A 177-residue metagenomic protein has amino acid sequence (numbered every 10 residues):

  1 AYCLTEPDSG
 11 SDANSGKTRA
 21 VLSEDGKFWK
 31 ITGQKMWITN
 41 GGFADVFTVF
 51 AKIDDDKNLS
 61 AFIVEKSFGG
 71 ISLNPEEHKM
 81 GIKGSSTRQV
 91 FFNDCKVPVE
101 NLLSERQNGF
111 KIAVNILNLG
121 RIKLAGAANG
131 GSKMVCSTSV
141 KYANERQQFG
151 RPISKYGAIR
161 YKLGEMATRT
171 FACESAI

Functional and structural regions predicted by a protein language model:
A1-T5: A short, Trp-centered hydrophobic/proline-enriched beta-strand micro-motif
D8-S11, W37-N40, K52-I53, K79-S86: Short Gly/Pro-enriched turn/cap motifs at secondary-structure boundaries
S9-D12, I38-T39, G70-I71, V99 (+1 more regions): Flexible loop/turn segments at secondary-structure boundaries
A13-S15, G42-A44, D56-K57, S85-V90 (+1 more regions): Short, solvent-exposed loop/turn segments at the edges of secondary structure
N14-G16, D45, G69, I159: Short beta-strand or tight-loop elements that sit immediately N-terminal to catalytic metal-binding acidic residues
T18-V21: A structural signal for short hydrophobic beta-strand segments in well-ordered beta-sheet cores
K27-L73: A short core secondary-structure module
S72-E174: Glycine-rich beta->alpha junctions and the first turn(s) of the following alpha-helix
